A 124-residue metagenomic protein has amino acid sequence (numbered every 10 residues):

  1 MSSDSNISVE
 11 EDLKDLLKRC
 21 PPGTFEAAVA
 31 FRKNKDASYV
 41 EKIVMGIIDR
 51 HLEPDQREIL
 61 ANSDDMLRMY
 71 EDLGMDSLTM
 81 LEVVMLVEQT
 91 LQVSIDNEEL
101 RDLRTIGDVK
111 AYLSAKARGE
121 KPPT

Functional and structural regions predicted by a protein language model:
D4-A61, G119-T124: Thiotemplate assembly-line natural product biosynthesis machinery
R32, L60-D76, D96-T105: Glycine-rich loop motifs involved in handling phospho/adenylate chemistry
K42, L78-L81: Short alpha-helical elements of helix-turn-helix
M45, M66, V84: Generic structural marker for isolated residues within well-ordered, non-membrane alpha-helices of soluble domains
M80-L103, P123: Phosphopantetheinylated carrier protein domains
L91, L113-A117: Hydrophobic recognition helices of helix-based DNA-binding modules
R104-S114: Short, cationic-aromatic polyanion-contact patches
